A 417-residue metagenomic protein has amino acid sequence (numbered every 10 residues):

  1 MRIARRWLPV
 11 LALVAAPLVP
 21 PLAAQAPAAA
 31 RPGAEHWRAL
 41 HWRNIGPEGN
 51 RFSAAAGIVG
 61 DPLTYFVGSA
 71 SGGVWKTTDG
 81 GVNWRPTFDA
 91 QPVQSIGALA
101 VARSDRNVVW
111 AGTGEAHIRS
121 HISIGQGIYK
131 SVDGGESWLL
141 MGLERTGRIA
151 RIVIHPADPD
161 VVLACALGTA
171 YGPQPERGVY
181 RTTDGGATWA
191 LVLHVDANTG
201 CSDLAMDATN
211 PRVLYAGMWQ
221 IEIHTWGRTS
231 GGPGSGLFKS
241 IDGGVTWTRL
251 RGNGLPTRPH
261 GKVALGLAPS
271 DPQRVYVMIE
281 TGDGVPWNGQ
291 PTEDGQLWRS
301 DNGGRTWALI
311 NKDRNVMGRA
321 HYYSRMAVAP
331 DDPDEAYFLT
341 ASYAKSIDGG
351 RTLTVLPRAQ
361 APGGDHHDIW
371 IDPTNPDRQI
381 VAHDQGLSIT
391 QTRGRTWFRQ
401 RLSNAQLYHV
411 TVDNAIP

Functional and structural regions predicted by a protein language model:
M1-R5: N-terminal secretory signal peptides that target proteins for export/translocation
L8-P21: Bacterial N-terminal signal peptides
Q25-P417: Beta-propeller blade termini and top-face loops
